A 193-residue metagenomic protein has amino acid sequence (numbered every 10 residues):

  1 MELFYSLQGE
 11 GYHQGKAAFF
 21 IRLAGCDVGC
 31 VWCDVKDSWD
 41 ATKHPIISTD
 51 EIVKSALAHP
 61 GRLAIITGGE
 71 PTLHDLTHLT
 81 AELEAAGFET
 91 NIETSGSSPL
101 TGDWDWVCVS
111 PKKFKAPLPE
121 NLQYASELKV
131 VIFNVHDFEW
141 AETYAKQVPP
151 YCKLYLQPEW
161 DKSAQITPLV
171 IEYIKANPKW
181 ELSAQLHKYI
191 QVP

Functional and structural regions predicted by a protein language model:
M1, Y5-Q8, D27, V31 (+5 more regions): Amphipathic, alpha-helical segments enriched in basic
M1-A17, I171: Short, Lys/Arg-rich amphipathic segments at extreme N-termini
M1-L3, A17-A18, A24, G29-W104: Conserved Radical SAM active-site core
L3-Q8, D34, I65, Q123 (+2 more regions): Generic, low-specificity signal for short hydrophobic/alpha-helical stretches with a mild N-terminal bias, encompassing
L7-E10, Q14, C30, D40 (+4 more regions): A broad, structure-centric signal for solvent-exposed, well-ordered loop/edge residues that line or flank functional
T72-P193: Conserved AdoMet/S-adenosylmethionine-binding subsite of the radical SAM
